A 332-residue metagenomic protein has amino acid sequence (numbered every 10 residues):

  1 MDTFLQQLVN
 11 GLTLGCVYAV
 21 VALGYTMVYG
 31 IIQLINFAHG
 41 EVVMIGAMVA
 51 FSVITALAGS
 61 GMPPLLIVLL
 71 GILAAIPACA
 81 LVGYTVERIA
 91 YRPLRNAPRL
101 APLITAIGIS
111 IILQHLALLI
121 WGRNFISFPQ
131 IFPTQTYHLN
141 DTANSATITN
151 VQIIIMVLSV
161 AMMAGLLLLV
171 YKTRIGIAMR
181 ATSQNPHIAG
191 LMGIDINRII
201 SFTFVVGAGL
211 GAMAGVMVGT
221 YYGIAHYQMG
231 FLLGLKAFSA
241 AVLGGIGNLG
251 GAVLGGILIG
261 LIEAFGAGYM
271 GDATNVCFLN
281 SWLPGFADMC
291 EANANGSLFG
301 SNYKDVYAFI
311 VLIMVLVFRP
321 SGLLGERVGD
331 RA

Functional and structural regions predicted by a protein language model:
M1-V21, V49, S60-L70, A97-A101 (+6 more regions): Membrane-interfacial amphipathic/re-entrant helices at transmembrane-helix boundaries
F4-I54, T85-A101, A241-G250: Single transmembrane alpha-helix segments in multi-pass membrane proteins
Y18-A22, V42, G46-A50, I67 (+15 more regions): Alpha-helical transmembrane segments in multi-pass membrane proteins
Y25, G61-I109, L116, L254-I259 (+2 more regions): Alpha-helical transmembrane segments within multi-pass membrane transporters and channels
I31-T85, I89, S145, I224 (+1 more regions): Membrane-embedded helix boundary and interhelical linker motif in transport proteins
V68-L73, F204-G211, V218-F309: Transmembrane alpha-helical segments in multi-pass inner-membrane proteins
L94, R99-K172, I199, F265-D305 (+1 more regions): Transmembrane helix-bundle core of multi-pass membrane transporters and related energy-transducing complexes
N144-A225, M229, L249-G255: Helix-loop-helix "hairpin" substructures at the membrane interface of multi-pass membrane proteins
